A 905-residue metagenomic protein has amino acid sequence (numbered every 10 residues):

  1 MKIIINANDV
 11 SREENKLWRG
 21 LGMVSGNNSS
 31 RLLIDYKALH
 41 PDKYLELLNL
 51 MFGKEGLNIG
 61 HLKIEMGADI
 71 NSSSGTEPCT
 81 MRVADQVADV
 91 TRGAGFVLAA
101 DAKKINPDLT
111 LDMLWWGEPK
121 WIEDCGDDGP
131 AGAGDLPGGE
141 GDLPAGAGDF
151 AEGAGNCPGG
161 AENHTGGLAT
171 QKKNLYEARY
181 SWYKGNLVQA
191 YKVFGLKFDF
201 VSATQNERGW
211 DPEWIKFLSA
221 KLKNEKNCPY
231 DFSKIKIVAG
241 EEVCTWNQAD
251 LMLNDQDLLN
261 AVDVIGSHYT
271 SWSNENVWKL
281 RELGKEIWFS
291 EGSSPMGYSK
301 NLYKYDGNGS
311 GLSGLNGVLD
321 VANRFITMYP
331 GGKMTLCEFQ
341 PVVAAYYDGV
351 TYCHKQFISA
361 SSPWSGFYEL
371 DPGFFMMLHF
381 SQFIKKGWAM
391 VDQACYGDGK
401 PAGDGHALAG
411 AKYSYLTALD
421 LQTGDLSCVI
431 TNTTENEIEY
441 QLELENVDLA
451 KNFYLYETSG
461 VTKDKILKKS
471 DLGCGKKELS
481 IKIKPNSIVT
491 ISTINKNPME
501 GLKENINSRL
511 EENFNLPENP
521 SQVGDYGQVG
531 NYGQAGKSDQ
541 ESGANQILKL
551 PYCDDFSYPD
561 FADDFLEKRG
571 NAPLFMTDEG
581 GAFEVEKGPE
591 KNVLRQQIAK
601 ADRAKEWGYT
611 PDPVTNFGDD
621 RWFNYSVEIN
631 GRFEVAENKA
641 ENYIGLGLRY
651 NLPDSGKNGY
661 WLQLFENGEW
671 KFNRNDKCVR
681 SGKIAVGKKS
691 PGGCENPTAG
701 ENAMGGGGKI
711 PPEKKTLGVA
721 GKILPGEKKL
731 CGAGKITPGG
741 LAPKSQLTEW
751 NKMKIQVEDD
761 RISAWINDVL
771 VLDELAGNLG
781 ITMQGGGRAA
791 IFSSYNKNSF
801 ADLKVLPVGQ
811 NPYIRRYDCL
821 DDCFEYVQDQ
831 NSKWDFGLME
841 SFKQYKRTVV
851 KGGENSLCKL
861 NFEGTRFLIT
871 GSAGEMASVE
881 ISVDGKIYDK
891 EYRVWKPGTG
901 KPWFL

Functional and structural regions predicted by a protein language model:
I4-G134, G160, H164-F198, P212 (+1 more regions): N-terminal catalytic cores of secreted or lumenal carbohydrate-active enzymes
F289-H406: Aromatic/acidic polysaccharide-binding cleft in carbohydrate-active enzymes
Y396-L449, T865-F867: Carbohydrate-binding surface patches
I430-N519, G543-K591, K600-K605, W670 (+6 more regions): C-terminal beta-sandwich/jelly-roll accessory domains of carbohydrate-active enzymes
N486, K804-L905: Glycan-recognition surfaces in beta-rich domains, encompassing non-catalytic CBMs and lectin-like receptor-binding
E579-P613, E669-N673, D835-L857: Short carbohydrate-recognition loop motifs
I598-C678, I684: Secretory/extracellular carbohydrate-interaction modules and structurally similar beta-sandwich "look-alikes"
E774-D802, G898: Flexible glycan-contacting loops in extracellular carbohydrate-active proteins
